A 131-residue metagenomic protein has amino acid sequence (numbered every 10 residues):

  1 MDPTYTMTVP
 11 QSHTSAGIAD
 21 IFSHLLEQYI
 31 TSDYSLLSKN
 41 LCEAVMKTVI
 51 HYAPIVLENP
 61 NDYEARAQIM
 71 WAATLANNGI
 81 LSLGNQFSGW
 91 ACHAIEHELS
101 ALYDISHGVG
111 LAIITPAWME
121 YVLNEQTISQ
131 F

Functional and structural regions predicted by a protein language model:
M1-Y34: A glycine/threonine-rich phosphate-anchoring loop and its flanking beta-alpha core in nucleotide/phosphate-binding
Q28-F131: Active-site segments that bind and position negatively charged phosphate/pyrophosphate groups
